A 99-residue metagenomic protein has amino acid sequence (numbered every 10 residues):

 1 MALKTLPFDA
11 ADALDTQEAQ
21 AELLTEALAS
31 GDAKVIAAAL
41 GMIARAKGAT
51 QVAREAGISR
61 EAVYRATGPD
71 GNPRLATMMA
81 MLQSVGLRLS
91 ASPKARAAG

Functional and structural regions predicted by a protein language model:
M1-M42, R96-A98: N-terminal flexible/basic segments that precede or flank functional cores
L28-A29, G68, Q83-G86: Signal for well-folded cores of large energy- and translation-related assemblies
I36-E55: Short basic helix-loop element that most often maps to the first helix and adjoining turn of HTH DNA-binding modules
Q51, A62-Y64, T77: Residues in the helix-turn-helix
G57-P73: Recognition helix of helix-turn-helix/homeodomain-like DNA-binding domains that insert into the DNA major groove
R74-S92: DNA major-groove recognition helix of helix-turn-helix/homeodomain DNA-binding modules
